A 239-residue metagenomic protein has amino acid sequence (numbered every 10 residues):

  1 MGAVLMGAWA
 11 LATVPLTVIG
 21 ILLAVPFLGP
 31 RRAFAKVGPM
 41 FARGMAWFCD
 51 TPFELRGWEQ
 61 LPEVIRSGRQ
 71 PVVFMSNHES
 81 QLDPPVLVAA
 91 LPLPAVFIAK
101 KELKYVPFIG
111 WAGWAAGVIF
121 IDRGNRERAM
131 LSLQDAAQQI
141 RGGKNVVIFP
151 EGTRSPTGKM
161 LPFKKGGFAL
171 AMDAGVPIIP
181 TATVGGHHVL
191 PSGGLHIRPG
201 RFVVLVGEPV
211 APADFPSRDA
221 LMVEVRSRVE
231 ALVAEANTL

Functional and structural regions predicted by a protein language model:
M1-A24, R32-K36, D219-L239: Membrane-interfacial terminal anchoring regions of lipid-handling membrane enzymes
T17-M40, F48, R66-R126: Catalytic core of membrane glycerolipid acyltransferases/transacylases, capturing the structured, soluble-facing
A46-F53: Transmembrane alpha-helices and immediately adjacent membrane-cytoplasm interface residues in multi-pass integral
L55, F74, F97, V204-V206: Generic preference for hydrophobic
L55, I119-D122, P212: Short acidic-hydrophobic, aromatic-tinged amphipathic segments that line or gate anion-handling sites
E59-G68, D135-Q138: Short amphipathic alpha-helix with an adjacent loop that forms part of the alpha/beta core around
M130-L239: Non-catalytic C-terminal accessory region of glycerolipid acyltransferases and related lyso-lipid remodeling enzymes
